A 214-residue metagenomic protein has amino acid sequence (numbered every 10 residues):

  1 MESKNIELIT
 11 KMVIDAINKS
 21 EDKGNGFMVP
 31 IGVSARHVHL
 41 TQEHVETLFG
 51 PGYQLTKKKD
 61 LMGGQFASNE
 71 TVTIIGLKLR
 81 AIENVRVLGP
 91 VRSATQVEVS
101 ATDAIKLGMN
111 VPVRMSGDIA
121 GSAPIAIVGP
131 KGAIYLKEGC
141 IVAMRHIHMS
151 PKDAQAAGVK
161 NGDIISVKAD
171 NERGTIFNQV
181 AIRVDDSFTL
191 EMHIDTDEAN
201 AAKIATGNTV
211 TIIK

Functional and structural regions predicted by a protein language model:
M1-F27: Protein-protein interaction and targeting regions used for scaffolding, dimerization, and localization
V13, I17-E21, F49-Y53, A169: Structural signal for hydrophobic packing residues in well-ordered secondary-structure cores of soluble enzyme domains
P30-G32, H37-L77, E83-P130, Y135-G162 (+2 more regions): Short beta-strand-centered segments at strand-helix junctions
G174-I176: Short coil-to-beta-strand transition motifs
T211-K214: C-terminal edge-of-domain segments
